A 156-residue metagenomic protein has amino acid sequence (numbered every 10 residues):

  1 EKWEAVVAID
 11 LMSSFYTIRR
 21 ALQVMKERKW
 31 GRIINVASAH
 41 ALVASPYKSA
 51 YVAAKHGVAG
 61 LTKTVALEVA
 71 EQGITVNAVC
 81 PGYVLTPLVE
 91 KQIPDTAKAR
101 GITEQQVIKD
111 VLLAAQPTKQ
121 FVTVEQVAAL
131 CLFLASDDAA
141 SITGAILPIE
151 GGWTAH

Functional and structural regions predicted by a protein language model:
K2-V7, L112: Substrate-binding pocket helix/loop in short-chain dehydrogenase/reductase
I18, A54, T62: Active-site helix of classical SDR
I18, L22, W30, T118-I149 (+1 more regions): C-terminal substrate-recognition "lid" of short-chain dehydrogenase/reductases
S38: Residue(s) in the substrate-gating loop at a strand-loop-helix junction that position the organic substrate next
V43-A50, E71-Q72, K119, D137: Active-site loop immediately N-terminal to the catalytic Tyr-X3-Lys motif of short-chain dehydrogenase/reductase
A44-V52, T64, Q92: Active-site loop-to-helix junction immediately N-terminal to the catalytic Tyr of the SDR YXXXK motif in Rossmann-fold
A70, T75, I142-G144: Short, small/polar-rich loop/turn modules that mediate ligand/substrate recognition or access, typified
